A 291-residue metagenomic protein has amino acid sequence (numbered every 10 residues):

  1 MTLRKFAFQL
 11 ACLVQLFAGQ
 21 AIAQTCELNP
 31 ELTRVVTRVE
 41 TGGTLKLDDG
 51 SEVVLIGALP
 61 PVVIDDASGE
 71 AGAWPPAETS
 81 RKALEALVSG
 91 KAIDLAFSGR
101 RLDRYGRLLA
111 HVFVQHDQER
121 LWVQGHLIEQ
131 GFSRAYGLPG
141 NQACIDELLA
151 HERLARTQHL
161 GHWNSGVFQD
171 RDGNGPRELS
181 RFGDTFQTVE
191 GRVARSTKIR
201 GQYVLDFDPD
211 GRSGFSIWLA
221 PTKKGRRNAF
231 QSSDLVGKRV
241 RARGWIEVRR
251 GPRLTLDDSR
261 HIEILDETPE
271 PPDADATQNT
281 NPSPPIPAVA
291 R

Functional and structural regions predicted by a protein language model:
M1-L3: N-terminal secretory signal peptides that target proteins for export/translocation
A7-A18: Bacterial N-terminal signal peptides
A21-R291: Small beta-barrel nucleic-acid-binding modules, primarily SNase/OB-fold domains and secondarily Tudor-like barrels
